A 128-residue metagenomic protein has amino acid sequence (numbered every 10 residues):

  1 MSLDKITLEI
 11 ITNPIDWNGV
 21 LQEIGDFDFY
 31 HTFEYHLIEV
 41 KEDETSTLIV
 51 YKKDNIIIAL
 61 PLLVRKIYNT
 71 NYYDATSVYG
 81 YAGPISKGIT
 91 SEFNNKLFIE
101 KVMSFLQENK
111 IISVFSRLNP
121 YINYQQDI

Functional and structural regions predicted by a protein language model:
M1-F33: Short amphipathic alpha-helix that is part of the acyltransferase structural core
L3-I6, L37-S104: Conserved donor-binding loop and adjoining core beta-sheet/short helix segment in diverse acyl/aminoacyl transferases
W17, P84, S116: A residue-level signal for conserved active-site and pocket-lining positions in enzyme catalytic cores
Q22, V40, Q107: Short polybasic/polar patches that bind polyanions
Y30, Y35, Y79-Y81, F115: Aromatic side chains
S91, N95-I128: Acyl-donor-binding surface of acyltransferase catalytic domains
